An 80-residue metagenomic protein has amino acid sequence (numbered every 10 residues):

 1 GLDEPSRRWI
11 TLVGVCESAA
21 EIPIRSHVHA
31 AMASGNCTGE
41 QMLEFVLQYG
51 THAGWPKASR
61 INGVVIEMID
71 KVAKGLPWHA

Functional and structural regions predicted by a protein language model:
G1-A80: Hydrophobic alpha-helical segments
